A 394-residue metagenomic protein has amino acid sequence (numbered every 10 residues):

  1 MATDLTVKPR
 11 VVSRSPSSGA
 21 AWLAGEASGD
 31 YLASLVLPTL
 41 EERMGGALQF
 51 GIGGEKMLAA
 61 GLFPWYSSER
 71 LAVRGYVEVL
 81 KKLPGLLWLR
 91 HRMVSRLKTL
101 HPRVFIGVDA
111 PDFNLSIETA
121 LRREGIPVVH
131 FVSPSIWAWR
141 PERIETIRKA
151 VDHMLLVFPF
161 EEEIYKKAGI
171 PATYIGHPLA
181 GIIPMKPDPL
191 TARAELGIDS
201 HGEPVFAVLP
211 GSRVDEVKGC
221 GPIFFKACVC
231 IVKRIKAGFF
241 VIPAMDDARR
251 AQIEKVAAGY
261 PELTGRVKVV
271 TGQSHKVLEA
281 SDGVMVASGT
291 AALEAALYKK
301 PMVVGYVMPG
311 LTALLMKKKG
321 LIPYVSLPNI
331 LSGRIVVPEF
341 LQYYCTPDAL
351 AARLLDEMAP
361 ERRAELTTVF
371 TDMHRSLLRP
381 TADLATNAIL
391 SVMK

Functional and structural regions predicted by a protein language model:
M1-K394: Nucleotide-activated sugar donor-binding and catalytic core shared by glycosyltransferases and related lipid-linked
